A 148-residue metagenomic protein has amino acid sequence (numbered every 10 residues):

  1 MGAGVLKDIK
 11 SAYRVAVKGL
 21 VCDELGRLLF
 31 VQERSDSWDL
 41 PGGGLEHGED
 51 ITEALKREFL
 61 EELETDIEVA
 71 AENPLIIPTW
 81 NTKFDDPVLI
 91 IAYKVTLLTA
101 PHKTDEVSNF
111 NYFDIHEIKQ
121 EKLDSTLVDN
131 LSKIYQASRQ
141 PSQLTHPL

Functional and structural regions predicted by a protein language model:
M1-G2, S35-D39, F113: Short glycine/proline- and charge-enriched loop/turn segments that cap or connect secondary-structure elements
M1-K18, E24: Acidic, metal-coordinating catalytic segment for phosphate/diphosphate chemistry, firing primarily on the Nudix
V15-V17, G26, I91, S108: Change "...and in nucleic-acid phosphodiester-cleaving endonucleases..." to "...and in nucleic-acid processing enzymes
V21-E24, V95-L97: Active-site beta-strand termini and strand-to-loop segments that position acidic
D23, R27-E61: Conserved Nudix-box catalytic region and its N-terminal flanking loop in Nudix hydrolases and closely related
L45-A70, P78-L127: Unchanged
V128-L148: Charged phosphate-binding loop/patch that engages nucleotide di/tri-phosphates or the phosphate backbone of nucleic
